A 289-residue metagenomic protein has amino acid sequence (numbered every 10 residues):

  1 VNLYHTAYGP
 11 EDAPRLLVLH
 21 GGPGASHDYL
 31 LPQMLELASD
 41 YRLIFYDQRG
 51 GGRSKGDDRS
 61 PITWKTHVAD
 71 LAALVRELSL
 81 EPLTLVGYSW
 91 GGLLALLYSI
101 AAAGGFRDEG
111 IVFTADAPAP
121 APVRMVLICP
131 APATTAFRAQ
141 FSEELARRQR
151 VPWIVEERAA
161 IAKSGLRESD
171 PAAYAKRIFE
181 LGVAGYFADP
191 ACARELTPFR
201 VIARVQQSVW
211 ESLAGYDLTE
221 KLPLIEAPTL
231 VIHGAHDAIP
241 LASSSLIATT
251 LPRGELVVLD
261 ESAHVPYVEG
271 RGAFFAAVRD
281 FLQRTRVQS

Functional and structural regions predicted by a protein language model:
N2-G56: Conserved HGGG/HGGXW glycine-rich cap/lid loop of the alpha/beta-hydrolase fold
G50-W90, A276: Active-site loop/oxyanion-hole signature of alpha/beta-hydrolase fold enzymes
E81-A139: Conserved hydrolase catalytic core segment
V123-K163, V201-I202: Flexible "cap/lid" loop of the alpha/beta hydrolase fold
R158-S212, K221: Conserved alpha/beta-hydrolase catalytic His-Asp/Glu region
I225, V231-H233: Short beta-strand/loop motif that positions the catalytic acidic residue of the alpha/beta-hydrolase fold
A238-S243: Conserved alpha/beta-hydrolase "acid-adjacent" motif
G254-S289: Catalytic active-site module of serine/aspartate enzymes centered on a nucleophile-bearing elbow/loop
